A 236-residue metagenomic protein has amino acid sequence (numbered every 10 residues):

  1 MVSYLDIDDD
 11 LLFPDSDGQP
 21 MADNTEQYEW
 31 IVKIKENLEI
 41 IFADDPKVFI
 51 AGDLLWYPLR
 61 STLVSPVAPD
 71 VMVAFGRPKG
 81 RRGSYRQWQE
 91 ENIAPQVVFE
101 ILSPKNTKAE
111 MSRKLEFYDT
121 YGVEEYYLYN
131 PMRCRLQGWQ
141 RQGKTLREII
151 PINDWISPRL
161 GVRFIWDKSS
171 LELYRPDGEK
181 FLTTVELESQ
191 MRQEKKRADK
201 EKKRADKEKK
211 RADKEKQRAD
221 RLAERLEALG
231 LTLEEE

Functional and structural regions predicted by a protein language model:
M1-D23, N37-I40, W56-P69, A74-V97 (+2 more regions): C-terminal interaction segment
D23, Y28-I41, F49: A structured, charge-rich N-terminal accessory region that forms the first stable segment of a protein and links
D44-W56: A short acidic/basic microdomain associated with nuclease active sites
F49-A51, Y127-N130: A structural signal for short, well-ordered beta-strand segments and their strand-loop junctions that often border
